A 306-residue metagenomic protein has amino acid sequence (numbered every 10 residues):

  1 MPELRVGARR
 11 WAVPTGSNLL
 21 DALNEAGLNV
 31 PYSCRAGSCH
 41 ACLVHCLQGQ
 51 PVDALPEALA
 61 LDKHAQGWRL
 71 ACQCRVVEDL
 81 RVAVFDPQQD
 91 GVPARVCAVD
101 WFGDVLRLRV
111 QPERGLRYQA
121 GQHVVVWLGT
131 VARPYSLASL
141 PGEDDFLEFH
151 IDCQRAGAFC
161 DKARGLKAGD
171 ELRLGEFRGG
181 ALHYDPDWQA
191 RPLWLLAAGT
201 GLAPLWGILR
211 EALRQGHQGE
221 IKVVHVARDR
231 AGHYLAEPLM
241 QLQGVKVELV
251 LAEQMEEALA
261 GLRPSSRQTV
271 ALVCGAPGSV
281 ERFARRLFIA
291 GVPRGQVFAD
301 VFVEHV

Functional and structural regions predicted by a protein language model:
M1-A8: Eukaryote-biased recognition of intrinsically disordered, low-complexity regulatory segments
W11, L19-P31, A41-Q88: Iron-sulfur (Fe-S) cluster-binding segments and ferredoxin-like electron-carrier domains, especially [2Fe-2S]
V76, D86-Q88, G129-V131, R155 (+1 more regions): Short, charged beta-turn/beta-strand-edge "cap" motif at the junction between a beta-strand and an adjacent loop
D90-E171, A227-D229: Ferredoxin-reductase
F146, R155-V306: FNR/FR-type flavoprotein reductase catalytic core
